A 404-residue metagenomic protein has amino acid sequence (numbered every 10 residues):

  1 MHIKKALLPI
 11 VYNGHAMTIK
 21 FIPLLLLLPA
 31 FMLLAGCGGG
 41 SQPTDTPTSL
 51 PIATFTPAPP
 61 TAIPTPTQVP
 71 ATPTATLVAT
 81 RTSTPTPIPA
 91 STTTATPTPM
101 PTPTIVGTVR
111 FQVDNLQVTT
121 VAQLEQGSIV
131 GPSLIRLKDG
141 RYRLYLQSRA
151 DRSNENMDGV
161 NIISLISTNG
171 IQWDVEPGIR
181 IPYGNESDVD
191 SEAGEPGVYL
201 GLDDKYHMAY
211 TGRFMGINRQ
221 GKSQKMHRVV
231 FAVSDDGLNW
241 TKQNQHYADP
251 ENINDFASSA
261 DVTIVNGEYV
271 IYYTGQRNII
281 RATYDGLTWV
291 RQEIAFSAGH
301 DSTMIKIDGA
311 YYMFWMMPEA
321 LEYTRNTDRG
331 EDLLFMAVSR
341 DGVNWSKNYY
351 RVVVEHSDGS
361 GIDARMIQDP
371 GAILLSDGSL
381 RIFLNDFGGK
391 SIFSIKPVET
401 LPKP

Functional and structural regions predicted by a protein language model:
A6-A16: Short, Lys/Arg-enriched N-terminal segments with co-localized hydrophobic residues within the first ~10-30 amino acids
P9, L24-A30: Sec-dependent N-terminal signal peptides
G14-L24: Bacterial N-terminal signal peptides that target proteins for export
L33-G36: C-terminal motif of bacterial Sec signal peptides marking the signal peptidase cleavage site
G39-S41, Q245: Conserved NTP-handling cores and scaffolds of large molecular machines
S41-T108, K403-P404: Ser/Thr-rich, Proline-interspersed low-complexity disordered segments
P97-P404: Carbohydrate-active catalytic/glycan-binding domains of CAZyme proteins, especially the secreted or lumenal ectodomains
